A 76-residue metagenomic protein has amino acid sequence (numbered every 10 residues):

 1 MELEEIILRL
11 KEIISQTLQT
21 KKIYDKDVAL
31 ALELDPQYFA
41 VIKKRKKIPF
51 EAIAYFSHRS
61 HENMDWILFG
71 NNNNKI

Functional and structural regions predicted by a protein language model:
M1-E5, D65-I76: Short, charged recognition helix plus adjacent turn of helix-turn-helix-like nucleic-acid-binding domains
M1-I23, D27: A short, Lys/Arg-rich alpha-helix, primarily the initiator
T20-V41: Short alpha-helical DNA-recognition segment
K22, K47-F50: Residue at a beta-strand N-cap/secondary-structure junction
I42-K43, N71: DNA major-groove recognition helix of helix-turn-helix
E51-W66: DNA major-groove recognition helix of helix-turn-helix/homeodomain DNA-binding modules
